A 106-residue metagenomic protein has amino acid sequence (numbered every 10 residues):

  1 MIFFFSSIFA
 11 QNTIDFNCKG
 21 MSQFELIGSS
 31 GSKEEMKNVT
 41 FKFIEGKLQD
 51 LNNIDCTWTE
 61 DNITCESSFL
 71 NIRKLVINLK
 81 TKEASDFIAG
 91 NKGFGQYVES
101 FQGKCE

Functional and structural regions predicted by a protein language model:
S6-A10: Sec/Tat signal peptide C-region and signal peptidase I cleavage site
Q11-N17: Cleaved targeting-peptide boundary
N17-L51, F69-L79: Short, solvent-exposed loop/hinge segments that bridge or flank secondary-structure elements
T59-F94: Mid-chain, structured segments of secreted extracytoplasmic proteins
G93-E106: Edge beta-strand at a domain terminus
